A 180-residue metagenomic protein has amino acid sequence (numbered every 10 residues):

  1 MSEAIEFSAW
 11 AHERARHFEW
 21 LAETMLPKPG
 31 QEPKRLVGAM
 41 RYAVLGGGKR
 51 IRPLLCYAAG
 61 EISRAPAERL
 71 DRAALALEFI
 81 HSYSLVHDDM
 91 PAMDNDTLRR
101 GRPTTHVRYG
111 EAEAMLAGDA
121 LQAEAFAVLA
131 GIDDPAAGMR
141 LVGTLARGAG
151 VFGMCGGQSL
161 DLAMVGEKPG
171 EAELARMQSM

Functional and structural regions predicted by a protein language model:
M1-E3: N-terminal, positively charged, Ser/Thr/Ala/Gly-biased leader segments that form transit/presequence-like amphipathic
E6, E13-L26, G30-M180: Mg2+-dependent prenyl diphosphate-binding active-site environment of isoprenoid biosynthetic enzymes
